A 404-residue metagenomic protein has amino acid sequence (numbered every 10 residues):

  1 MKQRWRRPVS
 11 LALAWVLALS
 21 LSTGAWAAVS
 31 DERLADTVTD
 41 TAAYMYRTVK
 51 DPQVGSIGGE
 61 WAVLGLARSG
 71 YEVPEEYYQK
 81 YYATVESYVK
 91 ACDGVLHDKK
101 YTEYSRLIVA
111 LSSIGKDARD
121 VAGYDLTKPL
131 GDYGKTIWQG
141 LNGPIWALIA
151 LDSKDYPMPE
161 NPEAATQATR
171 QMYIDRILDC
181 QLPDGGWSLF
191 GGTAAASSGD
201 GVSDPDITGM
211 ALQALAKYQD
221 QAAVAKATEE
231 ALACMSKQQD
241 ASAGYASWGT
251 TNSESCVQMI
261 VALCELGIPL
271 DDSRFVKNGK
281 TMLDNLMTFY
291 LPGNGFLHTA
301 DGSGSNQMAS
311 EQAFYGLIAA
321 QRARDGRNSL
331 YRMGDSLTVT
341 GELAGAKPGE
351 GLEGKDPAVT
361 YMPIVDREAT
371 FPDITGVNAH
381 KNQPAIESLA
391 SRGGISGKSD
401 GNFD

Functional and structural regions predicted by a protein language model:
M1-A12: Bacterial N-terminal signal peptides that target proteins for export
L13-L21: Hydrophobic core
L21-R33: Sec-dependent signal peptide cleavage junction
A28, D132-Y133, M158-E163, Q167 (+7 more regions): Feature responds to low-complexity, polar/acidic, surface-exposed segments characteristic of secreted/exported proteins
R33-P52, E76-H97, D120-W138, A164-S188 (+3 more regions): Long, well-ordered core segments of solenoidal/helical folds
T48-W61, R68, V95-E103, K135-L141 (+4 more regions): Extracytoplasmic Gram-positive cell-surface binding/anchoring modules and repeats
V54-R68, K99-S112, Q139-S153, S203-A216 (+2 more regions): Well-ordered alpha-helical segments within folded domains of soluble proteins
D152-K237, W248: Solenoidal tandem-repeat scaffolds enriched in leucines and small polar residues
